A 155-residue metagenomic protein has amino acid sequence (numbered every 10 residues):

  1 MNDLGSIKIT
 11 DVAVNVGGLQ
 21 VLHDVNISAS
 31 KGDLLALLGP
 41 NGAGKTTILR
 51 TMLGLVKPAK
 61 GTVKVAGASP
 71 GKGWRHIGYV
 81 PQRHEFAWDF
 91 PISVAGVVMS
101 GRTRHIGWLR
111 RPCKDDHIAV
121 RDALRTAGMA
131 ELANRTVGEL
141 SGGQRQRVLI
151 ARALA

Functional and structural regions predicted by a protein language model:
I7-I9, L22, A133: Conserved structural motif at the start of ABC-family nucleotide-binding domains
L38-P40: The feature captures the beta-strand-to-loop junction immediately N-terminal to the Walker
L53: Helix-to-loop junction immediately C-terminal to a conserved catalytic motif
G61-G73: Conserved ABC transporter NBD signature motif
P112, T136-L140, Q144: Conserved ABC ATPase signature
K114-L132: Conserved ABC ATPase "signature" region
I150: Hydrophobic anchor residue at the start of the ABC signature
